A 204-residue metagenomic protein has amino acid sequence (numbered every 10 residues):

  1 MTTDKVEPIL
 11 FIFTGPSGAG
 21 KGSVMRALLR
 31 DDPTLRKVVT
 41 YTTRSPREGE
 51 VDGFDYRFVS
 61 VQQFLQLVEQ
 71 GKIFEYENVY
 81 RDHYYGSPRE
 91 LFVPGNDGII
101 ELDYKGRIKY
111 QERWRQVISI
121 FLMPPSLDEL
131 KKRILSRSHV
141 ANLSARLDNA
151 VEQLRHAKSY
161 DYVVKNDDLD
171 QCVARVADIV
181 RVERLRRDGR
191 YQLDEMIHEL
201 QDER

Functional and structural regions predicted by a protein language model:
M1-L10: Extreme N-terminal, non-catalytic leader segments that precede Walker-type/kinase nucleotide-binding cores
D4, K132-S138, R155-R204: NTP-dependent small-molecule kinase module
T14-P16: P-loop (Walker A) phosphate-binding loop of NTP-binding proteins
A19: ATP-binding Walker
G22: Walker A/P-loop
R30-V38: Post-Walker A helix-loop "phosphate-sensing" segment adjacent to the P-loop in P-loop NTPases
T42-G98, Y104-I108: ATP-dependent small-molecule kinase phosphotransfer cores that center on conserved nucleotide phosphate-binding segments
I99-D103, E112-I134, K165-D168: Conserved phosphate-donor/acceptor-positioning beta-strand/loop module used by diverse small-molecule
